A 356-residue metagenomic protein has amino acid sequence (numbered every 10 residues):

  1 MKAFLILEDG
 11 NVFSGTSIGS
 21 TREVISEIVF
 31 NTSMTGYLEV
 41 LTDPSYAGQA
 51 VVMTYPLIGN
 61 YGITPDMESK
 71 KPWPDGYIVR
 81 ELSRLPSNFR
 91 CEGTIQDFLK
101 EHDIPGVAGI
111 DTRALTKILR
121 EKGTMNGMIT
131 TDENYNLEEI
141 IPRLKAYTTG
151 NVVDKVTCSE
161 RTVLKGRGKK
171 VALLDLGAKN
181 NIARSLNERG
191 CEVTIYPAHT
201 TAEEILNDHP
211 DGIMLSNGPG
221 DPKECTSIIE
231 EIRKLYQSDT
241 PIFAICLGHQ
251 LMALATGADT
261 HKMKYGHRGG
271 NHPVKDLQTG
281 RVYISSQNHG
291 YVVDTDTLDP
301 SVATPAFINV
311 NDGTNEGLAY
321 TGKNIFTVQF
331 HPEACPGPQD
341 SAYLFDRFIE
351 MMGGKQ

Functional and structural regions predicted by a protein language model:
M1-H199, E203, N207-D208, P222 (+2 more regions): RNA-binding accessory domains that recognize and position tRNA/RNA substrates
P105, K170, P241-F243, D259 (+1 more regions): Proline-centered loop/turn at the N-terminus of a beta-strand
D111, C246, H289, H331: Active-site glycine-centered loops adjacent to acidic/histidine catalytic or metal-binding residues that shape
G166-V171, T279-V282, Y320-I325: Beta-strand-turn-beta hairpins that frame and shape the catalytic cleft of phosphate-ester-processing enzymes
K170-D175, S285-S286, F326-F330: Active-site-proximal beta-strand elements of phosphoester/diester hydrolases
M214: N-terminal Rossmann-like NAD(P) cofactor-binding module of classical short-chain dehydrogenase/reductase
N217-I284, V292, G337-R347, M351-G353: Cysteine-nucleophile active-site neighborhood
R281-G322, Q356: Catalytic beta-strand/loop cores that center a nucleophilic Ser/Cys/Thr and support acyl-enzyme chemistry
